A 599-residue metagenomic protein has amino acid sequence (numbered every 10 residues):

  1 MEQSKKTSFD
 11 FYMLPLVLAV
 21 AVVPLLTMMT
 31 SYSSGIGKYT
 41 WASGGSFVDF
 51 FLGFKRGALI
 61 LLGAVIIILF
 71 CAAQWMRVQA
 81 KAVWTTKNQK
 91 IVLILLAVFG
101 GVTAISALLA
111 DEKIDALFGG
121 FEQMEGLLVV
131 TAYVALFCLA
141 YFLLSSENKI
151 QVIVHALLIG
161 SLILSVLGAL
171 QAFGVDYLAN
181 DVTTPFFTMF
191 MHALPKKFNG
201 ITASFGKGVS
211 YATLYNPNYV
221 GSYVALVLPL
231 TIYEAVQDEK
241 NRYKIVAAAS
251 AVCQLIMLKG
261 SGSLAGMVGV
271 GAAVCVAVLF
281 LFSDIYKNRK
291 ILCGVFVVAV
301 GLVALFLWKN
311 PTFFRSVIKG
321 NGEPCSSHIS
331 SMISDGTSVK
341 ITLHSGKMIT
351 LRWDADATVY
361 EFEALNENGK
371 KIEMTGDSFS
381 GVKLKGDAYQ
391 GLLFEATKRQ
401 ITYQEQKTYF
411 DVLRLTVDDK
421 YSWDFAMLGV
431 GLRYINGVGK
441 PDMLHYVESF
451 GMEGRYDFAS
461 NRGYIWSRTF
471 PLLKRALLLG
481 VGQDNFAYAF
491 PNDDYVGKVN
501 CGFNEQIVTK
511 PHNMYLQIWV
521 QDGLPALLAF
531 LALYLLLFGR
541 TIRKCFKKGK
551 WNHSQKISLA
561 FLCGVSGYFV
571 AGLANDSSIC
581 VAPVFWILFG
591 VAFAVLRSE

Functional and structural regions predicted by a protein language model:
M1-Q3, S598-E599: Short, charged juxtamembrane terminal tails flanking transmembrane helices
E2-M29, G57-Q74, K90-K113, G126-Q404 (+3 more regions): Alpha-helical transmembrane segments of multi-pass inner-membrane proteins
S31-S43, Y177-F190, G480, F490: Interfacial/capping segments of alpha-helical transmembrane domains
S34-G53, K113-A116, K196-T213, Y464 (+1 more regions): Juxtamembrane membrane-water interface segments that cap and precede transmembrane helices
M76-Q79, L596-E599: Membrane-interface capping segments at transmembrane-helix boundaries
L117-L127: Non-cytosolic membrane-interface motifs at loop->transmembrane helix junctions
F121, L255-L258, S449-R455, W551-N552: Glycine- and acidic
A140, N216, D354, V359-E363 (+3 more regions): TM-adjacent membrane-interface loops and short helices in multi-pass inner/ER membrane proteins
